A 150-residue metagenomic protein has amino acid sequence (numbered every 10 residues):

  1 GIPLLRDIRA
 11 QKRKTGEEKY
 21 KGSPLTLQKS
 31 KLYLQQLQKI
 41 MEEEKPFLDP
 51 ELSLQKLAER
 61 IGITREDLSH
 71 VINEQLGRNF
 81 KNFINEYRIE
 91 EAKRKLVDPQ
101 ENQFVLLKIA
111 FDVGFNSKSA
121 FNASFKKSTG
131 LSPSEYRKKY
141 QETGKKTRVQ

Functional and structural regions predicted by a protein language model:
I2-K108, S124-K127, S134-E135, Y140-Q150: Membrane-proximal linker segments that couple transmembrane helices to downstream signaling/catalytic modules
G62, G114-F115: Central "turn" residue of the DNA-binding helix-turn-helix
K118: C2H2-type zinc-finger recognition helix
F121: Binding-interface segments
